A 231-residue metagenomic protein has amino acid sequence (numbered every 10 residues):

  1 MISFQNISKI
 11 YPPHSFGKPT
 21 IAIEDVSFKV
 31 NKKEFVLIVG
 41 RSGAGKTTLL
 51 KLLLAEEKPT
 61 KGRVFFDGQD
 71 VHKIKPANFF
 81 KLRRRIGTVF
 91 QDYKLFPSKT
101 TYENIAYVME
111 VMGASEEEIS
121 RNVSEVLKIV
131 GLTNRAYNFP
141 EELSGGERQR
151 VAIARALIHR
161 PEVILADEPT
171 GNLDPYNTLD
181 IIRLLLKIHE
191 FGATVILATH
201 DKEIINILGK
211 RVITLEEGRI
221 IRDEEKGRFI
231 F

Functional and structural regions predicted by a protein language model:
L54: Helix-to-loop junction immediately C-terminal to a conserved catalytic motif
G62-D70, L82: Conserved ABC transporter NBD signature motif
K99-A106: Short coil-to-helix segment of the ABC ATPase nucleotide-binding domain corresponding to the Q-loop/switch region
F139-L143, E147: Conserved ABC ATPase signature
I158-E162: A short, proline-enriched helix->beta-strand linker immediately N-terminal to the Walker B motif in ABC-type P-loop
I164-D167: Catalytic Walker B motif of ABC-type/P-loop ATPase nucleotide-binding domains
